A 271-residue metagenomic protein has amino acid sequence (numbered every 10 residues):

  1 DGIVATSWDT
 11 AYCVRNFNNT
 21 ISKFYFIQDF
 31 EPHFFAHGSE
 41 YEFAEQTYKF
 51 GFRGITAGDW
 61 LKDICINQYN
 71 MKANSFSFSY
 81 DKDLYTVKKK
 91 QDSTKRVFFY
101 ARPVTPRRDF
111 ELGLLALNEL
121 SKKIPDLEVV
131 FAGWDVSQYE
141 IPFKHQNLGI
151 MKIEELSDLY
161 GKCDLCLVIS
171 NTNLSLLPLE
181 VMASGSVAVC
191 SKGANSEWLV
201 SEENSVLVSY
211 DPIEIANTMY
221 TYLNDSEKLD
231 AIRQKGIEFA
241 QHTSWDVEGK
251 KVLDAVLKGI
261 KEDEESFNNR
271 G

Functional and structural regions predicted by a protein language model:
P32-S39, N74-T94, D158: Acidic anion/phosphate-binding donor-loop and adjacent secondary structure in glycosyltransferase catalytic cores
H33, H37-I55: Membrane-proximal helix-turn-helix segments that form the acceptor-binding/catalytic region of lipid-linked
I55, K89-R108, L114-E119: Conserved donor-binding/catalytic core segment of Leloir-type glycosyltransferases
G161-N173, S186: Acidic donor-binding loop of glycosyltransferase active sites
E180, K192-L207: Short acidic/histidine- and often glycine-rich active-site loop of Leloir-type glycosyltransferases that engages
V187-S191: Short hydrophobic beta-strand element within catalytic cores of glycosyltransferases and related nucleotide-activated
E202-I213, T221-S226: Conserved acidic donor-binding segment of nucleotide-sugar-dependent glycosyltransferases
Y210, N224-E264: A charged, aromatic-enriched C-terminal amphipathic alpha-helix characteristic of glycosyltransferases across folds
